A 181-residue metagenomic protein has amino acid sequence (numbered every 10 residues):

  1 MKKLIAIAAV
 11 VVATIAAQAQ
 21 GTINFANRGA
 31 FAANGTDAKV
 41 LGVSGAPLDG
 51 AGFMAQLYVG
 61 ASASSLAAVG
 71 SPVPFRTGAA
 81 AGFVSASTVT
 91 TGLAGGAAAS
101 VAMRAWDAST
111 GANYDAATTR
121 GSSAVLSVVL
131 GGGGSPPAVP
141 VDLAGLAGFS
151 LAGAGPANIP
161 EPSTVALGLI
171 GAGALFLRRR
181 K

Functional and structural regions predicted by a protein language model:
K2-G21, S150-L177: Short, threonine-centered small-residue motifs that mark membrane-proximal processing/anchoring sites and TM-junction
G21-N158: Mature extracellular "passenger" or substrate-interacting domains of secreted, surface-exposed proteins
R179-K181: Short, charged juxtamembrane terminal tails flanking transmembrane helices
